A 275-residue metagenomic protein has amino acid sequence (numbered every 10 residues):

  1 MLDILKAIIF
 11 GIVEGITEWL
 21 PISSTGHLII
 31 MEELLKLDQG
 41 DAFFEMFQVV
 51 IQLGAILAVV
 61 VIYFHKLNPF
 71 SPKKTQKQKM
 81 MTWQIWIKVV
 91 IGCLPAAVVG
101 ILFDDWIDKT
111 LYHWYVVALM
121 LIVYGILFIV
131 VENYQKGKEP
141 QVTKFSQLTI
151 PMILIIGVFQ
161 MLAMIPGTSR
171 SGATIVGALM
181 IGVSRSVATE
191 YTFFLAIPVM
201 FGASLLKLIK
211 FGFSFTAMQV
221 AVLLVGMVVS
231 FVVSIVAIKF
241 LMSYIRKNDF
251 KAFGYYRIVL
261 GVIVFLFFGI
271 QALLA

Functional and structural regions predicted by a protein language model:
M1-A275: Multi-pass membrane proteins that catalyze or facilitate reactions on polyprenyl-/lipid-phosphate substrates and their
